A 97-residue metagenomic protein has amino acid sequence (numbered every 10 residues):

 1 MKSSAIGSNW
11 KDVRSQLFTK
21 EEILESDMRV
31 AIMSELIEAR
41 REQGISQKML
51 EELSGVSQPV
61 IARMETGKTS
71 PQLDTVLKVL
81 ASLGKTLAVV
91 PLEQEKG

Functional and structural regions predicted by a protein language model:
M1-A31, Q94-G97: N-terminal flexible/basic segments that precede or flank functional cores
K2, S34-E51, K78: Short basic helix-loop element that most often maps to the first helix and adjoining turn of HTH DNA-binding modules
I23-L24, S34, R63-M64: Short, contiguous strand/loop micro-motifs
A31-I32, V56: Alpha-helix N-cap/N′ positions at the starts of helices
S54, E93-Q94: Conserved beta-strand edge residues that scaffold enzyme active sites
G55-T69: Recognition helix of helix-turn-helix/homeodomain-like DNA-binding domains that insert into the DNA major groove
D74-V90: DNA major-groove recognition helix of helix-turn-helix/homeodomain DNA-binding modules
